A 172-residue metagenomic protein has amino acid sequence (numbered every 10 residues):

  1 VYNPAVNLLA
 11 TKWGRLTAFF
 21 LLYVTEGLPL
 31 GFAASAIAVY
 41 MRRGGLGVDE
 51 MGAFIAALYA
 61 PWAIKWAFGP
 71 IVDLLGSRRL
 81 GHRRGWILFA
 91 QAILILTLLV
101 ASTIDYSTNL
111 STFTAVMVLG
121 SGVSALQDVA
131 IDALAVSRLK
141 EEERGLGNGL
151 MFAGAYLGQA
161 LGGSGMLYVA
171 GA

Functional and structural regions predicted by a protein language model:
N7-W62: Helix-loop boundary and gating motifs at the non-cytosolic
V24, A56-A60, V118, G122 (+1 more regions): Transmembrane alpha-helical cores of Major Facilitator Superfamily
I37, A125-L139: Intracellular juxtamembrane helix-capping segments at the cytosolic ends of symmetry-related transmembrane helices
V48-G52, G81, E141-M151: Loop-to-transmembrane helix entry/capping segments in MFS-fold secondary transporters and related SLC/MFSD carriers
P61-K65, G145-M166, A170: Glycine-rich segments within core transmembrane alpha-helices of 12-TM secondary carriers
P70-L75, A101-T103, L161-A172: Transmembrane alpha-helix termini and helix-breaking/packing motifs in multi-pass membrane transporters
L74-Q91: Cytoplasmic membrane-interface "Motif A"-like loop-to-helix N-cap segments of 12-TM Major Facilitator Superfamily
I87-T108: C-terminal ends and interior cores of transmembrane alpha-helices in multi-pass membrane transporters/permeases
